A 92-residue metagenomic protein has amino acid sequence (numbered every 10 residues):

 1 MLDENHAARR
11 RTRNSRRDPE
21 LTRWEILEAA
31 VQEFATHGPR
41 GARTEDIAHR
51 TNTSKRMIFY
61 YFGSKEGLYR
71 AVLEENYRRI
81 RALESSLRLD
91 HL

Functional and structural regions predicted by a protein language model:
M1-L21, Q32: N-terminal intrinsically disordered/low-complexity leader segments
A7-T12, S54-R56, E84: A short small-residue
R13-R17, L21, G63, G67 (+2 more regions): Residues at secondary-structure transition points
E25, A29-T36, A82-D90: Solvent-exposed, amphipathic alpha-helical segments
E25, E33, H37-G67, A71: Helix-turn-helix
R70-L92: Amphipathic alpha-helical linker/stalk segments
